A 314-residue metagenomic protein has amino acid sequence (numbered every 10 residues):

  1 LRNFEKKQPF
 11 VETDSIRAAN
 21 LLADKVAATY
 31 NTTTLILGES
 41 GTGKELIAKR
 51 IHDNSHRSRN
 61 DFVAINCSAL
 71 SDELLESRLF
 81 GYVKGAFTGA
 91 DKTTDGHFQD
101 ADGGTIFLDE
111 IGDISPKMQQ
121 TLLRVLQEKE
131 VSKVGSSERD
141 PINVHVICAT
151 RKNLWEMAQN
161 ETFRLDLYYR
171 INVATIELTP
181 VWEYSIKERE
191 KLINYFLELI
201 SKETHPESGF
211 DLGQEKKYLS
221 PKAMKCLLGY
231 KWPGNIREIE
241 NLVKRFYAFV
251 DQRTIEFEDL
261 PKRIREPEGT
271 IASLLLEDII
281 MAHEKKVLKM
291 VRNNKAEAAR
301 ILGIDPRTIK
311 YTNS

Functional and structural regions predicted by a protein language model:
R2-K6, E12-S15, L21, A28 (+4 more regions): Nucleotide-binding/hydrolysis machinery
Q8, L22-G89, Q99-S115, P180-K187 (+1 more regions): Conserved post-Walker A coupling segment in P-loop NTPases
S15, T93, I279-H283: N-terminal positioning helix adjacent to the helix-turn-helix/winged-helix DNA-binding module
A19, T42, I65, L79 (+13 more regions): Conserved RecA-like P-loop NTPase ATPase core
T34, R50, D72-F80, D95-K129 (+4 more regions): Conserved AAA+/SF3 P-loop NTPase catalytic/coupling segment centered on the Walker-B
T34-L35, S40-K44, Q214, T270-S314: Bacterial C-terminal helix-turn-helix
G85-K92, E128-K133, E156: Short gly/ser/thr-rich secondary-structure transition/capping motifs
